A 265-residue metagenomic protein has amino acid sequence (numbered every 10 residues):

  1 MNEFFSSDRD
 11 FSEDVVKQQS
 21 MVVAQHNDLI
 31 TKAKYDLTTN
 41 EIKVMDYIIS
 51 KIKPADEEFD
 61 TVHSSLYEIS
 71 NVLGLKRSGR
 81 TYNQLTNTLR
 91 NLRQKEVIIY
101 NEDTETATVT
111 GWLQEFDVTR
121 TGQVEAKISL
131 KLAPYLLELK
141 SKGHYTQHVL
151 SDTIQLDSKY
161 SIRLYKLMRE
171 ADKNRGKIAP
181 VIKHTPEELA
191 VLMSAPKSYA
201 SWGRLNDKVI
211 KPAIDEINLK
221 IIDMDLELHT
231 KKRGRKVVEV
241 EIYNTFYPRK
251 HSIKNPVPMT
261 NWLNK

Functional and structural regions predicted by a protein language model:
M1-K265: Charged, alpha-helix-forming regions
